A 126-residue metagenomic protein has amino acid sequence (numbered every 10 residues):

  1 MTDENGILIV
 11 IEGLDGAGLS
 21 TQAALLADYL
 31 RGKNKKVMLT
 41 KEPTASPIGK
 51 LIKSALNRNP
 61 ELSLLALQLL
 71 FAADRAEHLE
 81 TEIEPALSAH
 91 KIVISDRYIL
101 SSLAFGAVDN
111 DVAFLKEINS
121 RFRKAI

Functional and structural regions predicted by a protein language model:
M1-G6: Phosphate-binding P-loop
I9-I11: Hydrophobic anchor at the beta1->P-loop junction of P-loop NTPases
D15: The conserved Walker
L19: Conserved lysine of the Walker
Q22, L26: Hydrophobic positions on the alpha1 helix immediately C-terminal to the Walker A/P-loop
K35-R123: ATP-dependent small-molecule kinase phosphotransfer cores that center on conserved nucleotide phosphate-binding segments
I126: His-Asp phosphorelay/catalytic-motif detector in bacterial-type signaling
